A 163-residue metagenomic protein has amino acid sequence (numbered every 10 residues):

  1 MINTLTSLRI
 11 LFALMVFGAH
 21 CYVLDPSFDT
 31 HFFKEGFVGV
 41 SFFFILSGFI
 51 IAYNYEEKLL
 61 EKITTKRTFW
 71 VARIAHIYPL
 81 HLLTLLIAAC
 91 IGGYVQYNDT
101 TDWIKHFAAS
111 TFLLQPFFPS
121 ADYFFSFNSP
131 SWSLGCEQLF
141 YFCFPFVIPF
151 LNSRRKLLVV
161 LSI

Functional and structural regions predicted by a protein language model:
I2-L59, I77-H81, A109-Q115: Functionally critical transmembrane alpha-helices in membrane proteins and complexes, commonly lining
L5-T6, V23, K105-Q138, F142-I163: Aromatic-enriched alpha-helical transmembrane segments of multi-pass intramembrane proteins
L14, G18, F42, L82-C90 (+3 more regions): Generic alpha-helical transmembrane segments of integral inner-membrane proteins, especially permease/transport modules
K34, T64-V71: Juxtamembrane helix-capping/reentrant segments at transmembrane boundaries
A52, K66, I77-C136: Membrane-interface helix-loop-helix regions
L60-R67, Q96-T100, I148-L157: Membrane-interface helix-boundary motifs at transmembrane edges
W70, Y78, L82, K156-S162: Hydrophobic alpha-helical transmembrane segments
I74: Active-site helix-to-loop segments that bind/position phosphate- or nucleotide-bearing substrates and donors across
